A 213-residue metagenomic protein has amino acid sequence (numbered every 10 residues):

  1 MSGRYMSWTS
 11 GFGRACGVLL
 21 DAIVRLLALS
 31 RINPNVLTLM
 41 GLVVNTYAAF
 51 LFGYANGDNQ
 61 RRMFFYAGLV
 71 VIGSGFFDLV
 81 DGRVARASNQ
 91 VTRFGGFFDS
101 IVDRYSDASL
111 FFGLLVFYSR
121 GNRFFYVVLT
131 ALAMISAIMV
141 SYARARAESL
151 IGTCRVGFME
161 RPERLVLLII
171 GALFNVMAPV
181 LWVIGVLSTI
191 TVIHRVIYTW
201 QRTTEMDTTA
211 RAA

Functional and structural regions predicted by a protein language model:
M1-V24, I101-A213: A feature for the membrane-embedded catalytic helix bundles of lipid/isoprenoid biosynthetic enzymes
L27-L29, G57-Q60, R86, N122-R123 (+1 more regions): Helix-boundary and loop/linker segments of multi-pass membrane transporters
S30-M40: Membrane-interface helix starts
N33, D78, D99, E160: Divalent metal-coordination and catalytic microenvironments
T38-R93, Y126-I135, M177-L187: Membrane-embedded alpha-helical segments that form the functional core of polytopic membrane enzymes, especially those
F94-I101: Membrane-interface alpha-helices at helix entry/exit sites of multi-pass transporters
